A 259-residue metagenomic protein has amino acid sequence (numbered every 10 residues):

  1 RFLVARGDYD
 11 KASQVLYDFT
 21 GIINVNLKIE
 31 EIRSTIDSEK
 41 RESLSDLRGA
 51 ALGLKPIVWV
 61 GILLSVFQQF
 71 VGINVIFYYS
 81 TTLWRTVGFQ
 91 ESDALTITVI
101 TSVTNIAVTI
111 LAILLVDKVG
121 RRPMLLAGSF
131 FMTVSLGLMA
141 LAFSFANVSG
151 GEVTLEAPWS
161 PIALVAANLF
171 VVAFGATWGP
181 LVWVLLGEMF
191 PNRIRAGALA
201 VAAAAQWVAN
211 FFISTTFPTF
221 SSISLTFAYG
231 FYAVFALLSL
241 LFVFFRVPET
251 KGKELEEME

Functional and structural regions predicted by a protein language model:
R1-F19, L27-E30, S34-E259: Alpha-helical transmembrane bundle of multi-pass membrane proteins
